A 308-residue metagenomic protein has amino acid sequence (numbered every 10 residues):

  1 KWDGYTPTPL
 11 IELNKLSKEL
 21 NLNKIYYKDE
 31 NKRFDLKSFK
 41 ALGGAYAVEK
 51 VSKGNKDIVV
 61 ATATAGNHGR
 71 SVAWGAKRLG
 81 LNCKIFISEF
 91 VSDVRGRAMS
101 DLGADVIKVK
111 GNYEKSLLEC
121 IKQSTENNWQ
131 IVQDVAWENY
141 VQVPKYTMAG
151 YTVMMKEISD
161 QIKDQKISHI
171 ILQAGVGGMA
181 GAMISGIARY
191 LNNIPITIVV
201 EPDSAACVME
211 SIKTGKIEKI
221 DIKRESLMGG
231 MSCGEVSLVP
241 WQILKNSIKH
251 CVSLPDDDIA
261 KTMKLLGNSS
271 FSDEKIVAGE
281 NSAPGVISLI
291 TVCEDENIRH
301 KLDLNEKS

Functional and structural regions predicted by a protein language model:
K1-S308: PLP-dependent amino-acid enzyme catalytic core
